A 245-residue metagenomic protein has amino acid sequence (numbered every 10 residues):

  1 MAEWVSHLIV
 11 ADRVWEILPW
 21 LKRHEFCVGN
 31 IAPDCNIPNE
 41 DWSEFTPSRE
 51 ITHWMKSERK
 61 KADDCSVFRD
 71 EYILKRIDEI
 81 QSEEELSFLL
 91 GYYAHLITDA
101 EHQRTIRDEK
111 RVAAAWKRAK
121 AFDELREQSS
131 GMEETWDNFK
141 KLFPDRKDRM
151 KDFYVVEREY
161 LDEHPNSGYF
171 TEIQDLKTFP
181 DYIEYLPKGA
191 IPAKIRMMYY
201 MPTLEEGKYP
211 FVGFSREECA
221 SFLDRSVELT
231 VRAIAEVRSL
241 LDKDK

Functional and structural regions predicted by a protein language model:
M1-K245: N-terminal leader/auxiliary helical segments
